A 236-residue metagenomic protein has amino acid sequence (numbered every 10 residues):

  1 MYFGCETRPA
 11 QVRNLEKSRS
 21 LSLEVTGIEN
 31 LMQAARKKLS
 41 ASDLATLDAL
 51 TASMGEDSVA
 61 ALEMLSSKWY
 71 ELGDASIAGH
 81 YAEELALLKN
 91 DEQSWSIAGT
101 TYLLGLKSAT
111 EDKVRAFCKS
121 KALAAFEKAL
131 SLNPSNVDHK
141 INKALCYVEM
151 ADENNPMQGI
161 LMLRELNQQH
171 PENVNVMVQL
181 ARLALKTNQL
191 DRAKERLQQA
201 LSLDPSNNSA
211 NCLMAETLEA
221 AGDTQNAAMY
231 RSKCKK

Functional and structural regions predicted by a protein language model:
M1-S76: N-terminal leader/linker segments that initiate helical-solenoid repeat arrays
S40, L44, L72-H80, V114-A125 (+3 more regions): Structural signature of tandem alpha-helical TPR/SEL1-like repeats, specifically the intra-repeat loop/turn
L50, L85, K128-A129, E165-L166 (+2 more regions): Canonical positions in the second alpha-helix
S58, D91-E92, N136, H170-N173 (+3 more regions): Residue-level recognition of tetratricopeptide repeat
A61, S94-W95, H139, V176 (+2 more regions): TPR alpha-solenoid repeat register
M64, I97, T101, N142 (+2 more regions): Canonical tetratricopeptide repeat
W69, A82, T101-Y102, Y147 (+2 more regions): Residue at a conserved register position within TPR or TPR-like alpha-solenoid repeats
L88-K89, L132, Q168-H170, S202-D204 (+1 more regions): Structural marker of alpha-solenoid helical repeat scaffolds
